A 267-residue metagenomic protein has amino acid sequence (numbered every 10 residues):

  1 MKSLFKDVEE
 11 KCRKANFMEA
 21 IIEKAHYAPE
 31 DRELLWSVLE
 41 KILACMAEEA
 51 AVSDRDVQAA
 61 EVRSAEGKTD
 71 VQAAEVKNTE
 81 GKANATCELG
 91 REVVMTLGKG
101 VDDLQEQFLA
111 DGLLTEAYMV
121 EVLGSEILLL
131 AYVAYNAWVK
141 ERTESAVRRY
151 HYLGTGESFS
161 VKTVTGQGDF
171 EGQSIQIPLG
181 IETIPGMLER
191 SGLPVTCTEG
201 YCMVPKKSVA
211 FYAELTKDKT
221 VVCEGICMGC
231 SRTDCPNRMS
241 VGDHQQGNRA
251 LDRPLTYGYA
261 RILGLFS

Functional and structural regions predicted by a protein language model:
M1-R63, A74-G112, E116, R249-S267: Active-site helix-to-loop segments that bind/position phosphate- or nucleotide-bearing substrates and donors across
R13-A28, L113, E144-S160, G166 (+4 more regions): Glycine-centered secondary-structure boundary/capping sites
E33, S37, E126, L130 (+1 more regions): Conserved active-site and cofactor/substrate-binding residues in soluble primary-metabolism enzymes
A44-A47, K140, E144, R232-C235 (+1 more regions): Generic secondary-structure signature for well-ordered alpha-helical cores
C87-G154: Conserved mixed alpha/beta catalytic, RNA-binding, or beta-rich assembly cores of soluble enzyme, regulatory
V122-I127, H244-Q245, Y259-G264: Short C-terminal domain-edge/linker segments immediately following a structured domain
G154-T256: Activity-critical C-terminal alpha-helical subdomain
